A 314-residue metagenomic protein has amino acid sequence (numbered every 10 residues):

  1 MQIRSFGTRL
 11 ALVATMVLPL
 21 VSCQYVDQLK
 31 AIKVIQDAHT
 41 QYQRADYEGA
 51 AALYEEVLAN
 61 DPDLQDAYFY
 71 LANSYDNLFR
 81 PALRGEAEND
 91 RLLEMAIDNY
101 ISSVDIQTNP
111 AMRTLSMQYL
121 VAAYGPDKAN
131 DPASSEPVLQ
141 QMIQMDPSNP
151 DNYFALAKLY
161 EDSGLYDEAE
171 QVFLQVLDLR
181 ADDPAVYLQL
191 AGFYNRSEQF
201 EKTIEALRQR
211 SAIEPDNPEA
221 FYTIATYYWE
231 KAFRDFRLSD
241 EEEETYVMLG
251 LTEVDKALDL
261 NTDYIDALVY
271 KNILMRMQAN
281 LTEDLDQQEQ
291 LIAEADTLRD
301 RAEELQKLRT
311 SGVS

Functional and structural regions predicted by a protein language model:
S22-E94, D98-N99, Q107-S116, D300-E303 (+1 more regions): N-terminal leader/linker segments that initiate helical-solenoid repeat arrays
Y42, D76, G125-D127, E161 (+4 more regions): Position-specific recognition of the canonical hydrophobic site in helix A of tetratricopeptide repeat
A45-A52, P81-I101, G125-Q141, D162-Q175 (+4 more regions): Structural signature of tandem alpha-helical TPR/SEL1-like repeats, specifically the intra-repeat loop/turn
N60, I106-P110, M145, L179-R180 (+3 more regions): Structural marker of alpha-solenoid helical repeat scaffolds
L64, P110-R113, N149, D183 (+3 more regions): Residue-level recognition of tetratricopeptide repeat
A67, M112-S116, N152, V186 (+2 more regions): TPR alpha-solenoid repeat register
Y70, L115-Y119, A155, Q189 (+2 more regions): Canonical tetratricopeptide repeat
